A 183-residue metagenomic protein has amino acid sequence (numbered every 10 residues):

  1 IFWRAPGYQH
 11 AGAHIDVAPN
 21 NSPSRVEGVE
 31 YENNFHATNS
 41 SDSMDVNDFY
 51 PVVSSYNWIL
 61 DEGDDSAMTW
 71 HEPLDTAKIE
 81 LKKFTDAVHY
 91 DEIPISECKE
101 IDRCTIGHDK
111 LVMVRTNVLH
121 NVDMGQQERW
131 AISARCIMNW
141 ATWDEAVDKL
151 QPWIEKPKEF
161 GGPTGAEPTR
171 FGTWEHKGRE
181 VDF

Functional and structural regions predicted by a protein language model:
A5-P6, L60-E62, R135-W140: Short, flexible beta-strand-to-coil junctions
G7, V46-N47, C136, A146 (+1 more regions): Intrinsically disordered, low-complexity regions enriched in Ser/Pro/Gly/Gln/His and often acidic
G7-H108: Catalytic core of non-heme Fe(II) oxygenases with the double-stranded beta-helix
V52-S54, E128-I132, R170: Residues that flank catalytic or metal-binding motifs in active/ligand-binding sites
D86-I154: Catalytic core of Fe(II)/2-oxoglutarate
D148, E155-F183: A charge-rich, low-complexity, intrinsically flexible signal that marks solvent-exposed coils, linkers, repeats
